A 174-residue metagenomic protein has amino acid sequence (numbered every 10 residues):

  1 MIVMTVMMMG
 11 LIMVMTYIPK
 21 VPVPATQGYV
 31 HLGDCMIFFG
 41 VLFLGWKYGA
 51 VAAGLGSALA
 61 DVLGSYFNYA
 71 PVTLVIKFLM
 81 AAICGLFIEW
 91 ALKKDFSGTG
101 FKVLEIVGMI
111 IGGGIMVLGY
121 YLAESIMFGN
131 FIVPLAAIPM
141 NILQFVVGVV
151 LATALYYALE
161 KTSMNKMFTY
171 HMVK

Functional and structural regions predicted by a protein language model:
M1-K174: Loop-helix junctions at membrane interfaces
